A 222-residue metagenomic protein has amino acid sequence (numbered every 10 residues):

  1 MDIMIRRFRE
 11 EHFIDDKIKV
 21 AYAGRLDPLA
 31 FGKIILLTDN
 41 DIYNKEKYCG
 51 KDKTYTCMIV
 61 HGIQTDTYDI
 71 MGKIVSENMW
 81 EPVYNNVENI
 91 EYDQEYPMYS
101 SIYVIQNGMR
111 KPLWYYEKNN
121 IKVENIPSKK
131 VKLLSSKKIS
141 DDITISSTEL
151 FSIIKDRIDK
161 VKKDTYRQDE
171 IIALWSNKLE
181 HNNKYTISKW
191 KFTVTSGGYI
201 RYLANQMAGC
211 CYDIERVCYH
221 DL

Functional and structural regions predicted by a protein language model:
M1-L222: Catalytic/RNA-binding core of pseudouridine synthases
